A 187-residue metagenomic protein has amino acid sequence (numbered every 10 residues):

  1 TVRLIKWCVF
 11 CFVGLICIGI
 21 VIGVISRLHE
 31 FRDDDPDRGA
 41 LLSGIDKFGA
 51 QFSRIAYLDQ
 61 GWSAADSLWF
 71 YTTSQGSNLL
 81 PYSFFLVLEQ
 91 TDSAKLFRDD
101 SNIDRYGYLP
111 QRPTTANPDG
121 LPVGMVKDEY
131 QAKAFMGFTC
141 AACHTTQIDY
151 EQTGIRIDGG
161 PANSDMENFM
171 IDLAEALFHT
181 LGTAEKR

Functional and structural regions predicted by a protein language model:
T1-I25: N-terminal Sec-pathway targeting helices
R3-W7, S26, A40-S43, N168 (+2 more regions): Polar/charged alpha-helical tracts
C11-V13, R32, M136, E151: Compositionally biased, low-structure terminal segments
I25-Q131: Extracytoplasmic c-type cytochrome modules immediately beyond a signal peptide or single-pass transmembrane anchor
D59, S93-R187: Extracytoplasmic redox metalloprotein regions
